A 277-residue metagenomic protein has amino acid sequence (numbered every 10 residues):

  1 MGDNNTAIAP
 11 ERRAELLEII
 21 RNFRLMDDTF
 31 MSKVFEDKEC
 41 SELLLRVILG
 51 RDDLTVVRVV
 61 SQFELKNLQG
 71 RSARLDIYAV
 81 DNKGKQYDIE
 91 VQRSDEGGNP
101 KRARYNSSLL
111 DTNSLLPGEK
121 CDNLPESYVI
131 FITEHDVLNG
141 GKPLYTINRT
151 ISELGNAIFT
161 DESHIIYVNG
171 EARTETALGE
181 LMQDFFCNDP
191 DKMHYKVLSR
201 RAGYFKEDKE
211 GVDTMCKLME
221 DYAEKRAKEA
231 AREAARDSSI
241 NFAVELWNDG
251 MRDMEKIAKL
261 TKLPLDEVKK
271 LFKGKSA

Functional and structural regions predicted by a protein language model:
M1-D161, E229: Accessory alpha/beta interaction modules
G2-R21, L25, T29, V80 (+3 more regions): Short, charged alpha-helical interaction segments and adjacent helix-coil junctions
D136-V137, R173-E175: Short, catalytically relevant binding-site loops at active-site mouths
T150-I151, G155-H164, E175-T176, V197-R200 (+1 more regions): Conserved, surface-exposed functional patches that form binding/active-site neighborhoods
S152-D161, I166-E171, L181, F185-P190: Low-complexity, glycine/alanine/valine/leucine- and proline-rich hydrophobic stretches
